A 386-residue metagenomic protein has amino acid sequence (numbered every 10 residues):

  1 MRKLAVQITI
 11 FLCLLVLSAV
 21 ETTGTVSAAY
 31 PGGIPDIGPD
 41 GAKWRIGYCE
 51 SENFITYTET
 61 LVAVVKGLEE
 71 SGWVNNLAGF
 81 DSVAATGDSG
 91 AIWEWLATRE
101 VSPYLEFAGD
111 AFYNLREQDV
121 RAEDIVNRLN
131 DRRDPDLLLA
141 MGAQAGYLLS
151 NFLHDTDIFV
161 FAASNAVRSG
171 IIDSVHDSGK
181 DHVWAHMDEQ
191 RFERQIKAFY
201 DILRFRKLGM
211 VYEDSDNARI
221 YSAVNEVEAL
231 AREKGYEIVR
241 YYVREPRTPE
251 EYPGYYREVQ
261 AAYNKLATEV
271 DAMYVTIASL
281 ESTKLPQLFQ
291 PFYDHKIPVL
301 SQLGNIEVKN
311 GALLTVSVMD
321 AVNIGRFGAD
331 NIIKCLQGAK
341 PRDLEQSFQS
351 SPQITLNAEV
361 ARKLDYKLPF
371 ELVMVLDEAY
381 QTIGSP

Functional and structural regions predicted by a protein language model:
G24-P35, A42, K334-P386: Hinge/cleft segment of the Venus flytrap/periplasmic-binding protein
Y30-G38, E59, A166-D177, V183-K207 (+1 more regions): Hydrophobic alpha-helical segments within soluble ligand-binding/sensing domains
Y30-I34, R45-A63, N75-L96, A111-N114: Extracytoplasmic "Venus flytrap"
G47-C49, N130-G142, F159-F161, G209-Y212 (+3 more regions): Periplasmic-binding protein-like
V64, V183-K234, Q346-V360: An alpha-beta-alpha
A91-D136, L148, G254-A272: Short, well-structured alpha-helical segments in soluble
D157-G170, L288-G311: Venus flytrap/periplasmic-binding-protein-like
A218-Y293: Pocket-lining segment of extracytoplasmic ligand-binding domains
